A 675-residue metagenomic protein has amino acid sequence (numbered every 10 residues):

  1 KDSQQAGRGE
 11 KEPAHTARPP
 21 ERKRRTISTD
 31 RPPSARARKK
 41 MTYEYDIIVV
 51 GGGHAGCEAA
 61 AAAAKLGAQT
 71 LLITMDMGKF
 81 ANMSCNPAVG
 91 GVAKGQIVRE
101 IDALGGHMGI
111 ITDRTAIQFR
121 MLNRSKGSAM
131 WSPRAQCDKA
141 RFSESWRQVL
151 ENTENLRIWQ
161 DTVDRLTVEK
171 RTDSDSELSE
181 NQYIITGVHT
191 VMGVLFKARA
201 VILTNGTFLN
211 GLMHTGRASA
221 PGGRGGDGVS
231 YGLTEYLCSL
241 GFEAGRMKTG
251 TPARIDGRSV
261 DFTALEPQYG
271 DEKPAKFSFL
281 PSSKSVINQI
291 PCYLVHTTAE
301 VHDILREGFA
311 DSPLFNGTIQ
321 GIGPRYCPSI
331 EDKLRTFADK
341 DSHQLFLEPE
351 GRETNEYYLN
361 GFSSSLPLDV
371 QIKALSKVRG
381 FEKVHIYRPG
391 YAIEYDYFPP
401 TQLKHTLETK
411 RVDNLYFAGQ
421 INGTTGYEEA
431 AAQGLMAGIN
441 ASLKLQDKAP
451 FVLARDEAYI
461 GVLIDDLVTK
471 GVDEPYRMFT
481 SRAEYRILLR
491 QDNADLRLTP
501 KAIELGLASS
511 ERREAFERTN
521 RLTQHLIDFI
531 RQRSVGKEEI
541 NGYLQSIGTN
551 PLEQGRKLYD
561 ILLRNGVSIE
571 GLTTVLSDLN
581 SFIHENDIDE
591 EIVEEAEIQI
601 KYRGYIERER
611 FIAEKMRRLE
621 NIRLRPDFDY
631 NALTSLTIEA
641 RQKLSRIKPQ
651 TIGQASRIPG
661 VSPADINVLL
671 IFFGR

Functional and structural regions predicted by a protein language model:
T42-A55: Beta1/beta-strand and adjacent pyrophosphate-binding region of the FAD-binding site in flavoprotein oxidoreductases
Y43-Y45, H189-A200: Core beta-strand elements of the Rossmann-like FAD/NAD(P) dinucleotide-binding domain in flavoenzyme oxidoreductases
A61-R165, E169, M192, T204-R224 (+4 more regions): Conserved N-terminal/central alpha/beta ligand/cofactor-binding core
D76, E235-I372, I464, T469-Q554 (+1 more regions): An anion/pyrophosphate-binding glycine-rich loop and adjacent beta-alpha core in soluble alpha-beta enzymes
T167-L195: Conserved beta-strand-loop-beta-strand element in the redox core of flavoprotein oxidoreductases
Y358-N422, V452-D465, D589-K643, K648: A glycine-rich dinucleotide-binding beta-alpha-beta segment and adjacent secondary-structure elements that constitute
A430-F451: Internal hydrophobic alpha-helix adjacent to the cofactor/substrate pocket in enzyme cavities
R482, L488, T499-N667, I671-G674: Extended, charge-enriched "interface" segments that sit outside catalytic cores
